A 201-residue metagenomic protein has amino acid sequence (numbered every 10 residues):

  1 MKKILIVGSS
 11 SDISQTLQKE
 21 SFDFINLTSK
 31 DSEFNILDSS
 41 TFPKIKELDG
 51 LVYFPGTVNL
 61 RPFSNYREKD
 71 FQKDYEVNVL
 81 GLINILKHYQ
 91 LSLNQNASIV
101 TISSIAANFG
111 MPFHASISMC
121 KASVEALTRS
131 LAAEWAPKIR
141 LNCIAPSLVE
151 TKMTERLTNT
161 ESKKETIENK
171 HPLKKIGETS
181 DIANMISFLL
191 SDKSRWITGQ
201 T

Functional and structural regions predicted by a protein language model:
M1-I25: Canonical Rossmann dinucleotide-binding motif of NAD(H)/NADP(H)-dependent dehydrogenases/reductases, specifically
P62-F63, D70-Y75, K163-I167: Substrate-binding pocket helix/loop in short-chain dehydrogenase/reductase
Y66, G110-S118, S130: Active-site loop-to-helix junction immediately N-terminal to the catalytic Tyr of the SDR YXXXK motif in Rossmann-fold
L86, C120, T128: Active-site helix of classical SDR
L91, A132-P137, R195: Alpha-helical segment proximal to the catalytic Tyr-Lys
S104: Residue(s) in the substrate-gating loop at a strand-loop-helix junction that position the organic substrate next
K175-T201: C-terminal substrate-recognition "lid" of short-chain dehydrogenase/reductases
